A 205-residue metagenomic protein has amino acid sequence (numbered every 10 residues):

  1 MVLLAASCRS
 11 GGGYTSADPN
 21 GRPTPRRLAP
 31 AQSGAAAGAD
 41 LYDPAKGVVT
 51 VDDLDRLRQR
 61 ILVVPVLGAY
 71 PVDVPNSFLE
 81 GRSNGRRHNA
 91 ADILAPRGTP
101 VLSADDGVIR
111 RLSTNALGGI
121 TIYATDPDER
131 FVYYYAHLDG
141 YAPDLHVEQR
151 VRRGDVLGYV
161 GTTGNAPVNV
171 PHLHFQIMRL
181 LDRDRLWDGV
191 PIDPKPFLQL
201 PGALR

Functional and structural regions predicted by a protein language model:
M1-A6: Sec-dependent bacterial lipoprotein signal peptides
S7-G12: Bacterial signal peptide processing site
Y14-I120, R153, T162, I192-R205: Surface-exposed, glycine-biased beta-strand/turn segments
D55-R58, Y135-V147, R153-T162: Generic detector of contiguous secondary-structure segments
N89-D92, F131-Y134, L181-D188: Small beta-barrel nucleic-acid-binding modules, principally OB-folds
L94, T125-P127, M178-L180: A generic structural motif
S103-V147, V170-H174: Zn2+-dependent peptidoglycan hydrolase active-site motif and core
Q149-R205: Conserved, short, structured surface segments that act as functional micro-motifs
